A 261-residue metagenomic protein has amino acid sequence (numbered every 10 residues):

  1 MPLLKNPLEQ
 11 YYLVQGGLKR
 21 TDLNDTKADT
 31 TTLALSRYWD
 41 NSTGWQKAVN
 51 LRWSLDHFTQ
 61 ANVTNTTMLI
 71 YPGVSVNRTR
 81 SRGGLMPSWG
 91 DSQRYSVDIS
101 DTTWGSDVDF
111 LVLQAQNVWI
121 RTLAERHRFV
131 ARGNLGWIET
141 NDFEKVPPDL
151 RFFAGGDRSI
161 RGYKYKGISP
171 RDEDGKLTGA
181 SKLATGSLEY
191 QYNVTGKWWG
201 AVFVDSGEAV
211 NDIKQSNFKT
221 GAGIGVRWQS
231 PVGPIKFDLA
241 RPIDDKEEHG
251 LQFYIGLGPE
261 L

Functional and structural regions predicted by a protein language model:
M1-R94, R161-G162, I168-K176, P234-K236 (+1 more regions): Gram-negative/organellar outer-membrane beta-barrel architecture
L4-Q10, N41-W45, N117, R121-H127 (+2 more regions): Secondary-structure transition/capping motifs at alpha-helix termini and the adjoining loop/turn into the next element
Y12-G16, K47-L51, Q93-V97, A131-G133 (+4 more regions): Membrane-embedded beta-strand positions of outer-membrane beta-barrel proteins
D29, D109-L113, F218: Short, glycine/acidic-rich beta->alpha junctions
R37, G155-G156, V226: Short alpha-helical linear motifs
H57-N65, L69-V194, V202-S206, V210-D212 (+1 more regions): C-terminal outer-membrane beta-barrel translocator/porin domains of Gram-negative envelope proteins and their
G207-K236, I243-E247, F253: C-terminal structured "cap/appendage" subdomains that terminate the fold
